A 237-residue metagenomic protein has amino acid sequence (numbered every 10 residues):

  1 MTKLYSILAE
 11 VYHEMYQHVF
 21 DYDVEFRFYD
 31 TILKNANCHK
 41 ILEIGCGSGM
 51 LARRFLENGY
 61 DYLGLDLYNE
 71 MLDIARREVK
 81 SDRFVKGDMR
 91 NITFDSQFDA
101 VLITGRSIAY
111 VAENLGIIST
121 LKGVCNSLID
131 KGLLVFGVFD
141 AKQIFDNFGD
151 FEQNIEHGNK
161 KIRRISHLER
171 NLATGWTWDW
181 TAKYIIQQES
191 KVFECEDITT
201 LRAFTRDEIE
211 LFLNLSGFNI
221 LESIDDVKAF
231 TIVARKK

Functional and structural regions predicted by a protein language model:
M1-A36: Conserved class I S-adenosyl-L-methionine
C38-G47: Conserved class I S-adenosyl-L-methionine
G49-N91: Class I SAM-dependent methyltransferase SAM/SAH-binding core
R90-A100: A short acidic, Gly/Pro-enriched loop at the edge of an enzyme's catalytic core that lines a small-molecule cofactor
D99-L115: A short SAM/SAH-binding and catalytic strip from SAM-dependent methyltransferases
I118-D130: A short glycine-rich, Lys/Arg-flanked "PGG" loop and its adjoining helix->strand segment in the class I
V135-F204: SAM-dependent methyltransferase
R202-K237: C-terminal lobe and adjacent flexible extensions of AdoMet/dcAdoMet transferase-like proteins
